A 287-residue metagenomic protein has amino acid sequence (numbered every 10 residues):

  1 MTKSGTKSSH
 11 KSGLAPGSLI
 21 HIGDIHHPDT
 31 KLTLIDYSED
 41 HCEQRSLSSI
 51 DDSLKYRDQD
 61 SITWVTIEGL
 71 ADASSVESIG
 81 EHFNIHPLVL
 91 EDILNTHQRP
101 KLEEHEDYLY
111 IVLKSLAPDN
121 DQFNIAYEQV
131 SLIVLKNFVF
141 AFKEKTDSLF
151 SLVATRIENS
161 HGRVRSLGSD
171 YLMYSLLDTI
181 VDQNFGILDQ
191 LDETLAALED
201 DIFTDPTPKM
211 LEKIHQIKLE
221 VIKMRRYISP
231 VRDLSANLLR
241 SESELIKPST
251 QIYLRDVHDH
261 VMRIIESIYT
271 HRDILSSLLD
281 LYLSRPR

Functional and structural regions predicted by a protein language model:
M1-S249, Y253-S267: Peripheral, non-transmembrane regulatory/ligand-interaction domains of membrane transport proteins
M262-R287: Membrane-interface, cytosolic juxtamembrane amphipathic helix immediately N-terminal to a transmembrane helix, enriched
